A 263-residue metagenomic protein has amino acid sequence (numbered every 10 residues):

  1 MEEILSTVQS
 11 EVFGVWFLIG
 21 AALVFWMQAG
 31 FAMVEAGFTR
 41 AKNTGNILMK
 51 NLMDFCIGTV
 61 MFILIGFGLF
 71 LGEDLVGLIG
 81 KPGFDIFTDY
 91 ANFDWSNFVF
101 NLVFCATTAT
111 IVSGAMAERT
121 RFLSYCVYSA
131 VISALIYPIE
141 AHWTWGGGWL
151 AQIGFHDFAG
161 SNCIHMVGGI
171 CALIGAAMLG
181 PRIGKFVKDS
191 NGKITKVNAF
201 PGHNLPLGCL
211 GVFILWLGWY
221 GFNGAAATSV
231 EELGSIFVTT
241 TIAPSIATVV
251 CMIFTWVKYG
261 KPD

Functional and structural regions predicted by a protein language model:
M1-D263: Hydrophobic alpha-helical transmembrane bundles of multi-pass membrane proteins
